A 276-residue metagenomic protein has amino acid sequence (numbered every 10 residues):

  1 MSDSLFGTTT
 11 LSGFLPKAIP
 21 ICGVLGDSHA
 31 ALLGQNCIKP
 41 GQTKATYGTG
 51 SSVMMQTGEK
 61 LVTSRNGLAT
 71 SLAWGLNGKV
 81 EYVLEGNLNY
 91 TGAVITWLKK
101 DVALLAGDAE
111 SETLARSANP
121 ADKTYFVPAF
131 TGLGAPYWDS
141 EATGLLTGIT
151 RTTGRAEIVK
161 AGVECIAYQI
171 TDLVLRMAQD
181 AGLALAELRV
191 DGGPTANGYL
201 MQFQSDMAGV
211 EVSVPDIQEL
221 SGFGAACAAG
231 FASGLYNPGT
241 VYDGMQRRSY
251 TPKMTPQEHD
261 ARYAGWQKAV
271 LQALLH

Functional and structural regions predicted by a protein language model:
M1, C22, S213-P215: General small-molecule cofactor/ligand-binding pocket signal
M1-S4, V24-S28, Y47-T49, T57-G58 (+3 more regions): Fold-independent oxyanion-binding glycine-rich loops and adjacent beta-strand/coil segments at enzyme active sites
M1-T8, S28-A30, T195-N197, S221: Short acidic loop-to-helix transition motifs that present clustered carboxylates
G7-Q42, M55: Conserved phosphate-binding catalytic cores of ATP/NTP-utilizing and phosphoryl-transfer enzymes
K17-V24, Q42-K44, F231-G244: A polyampholytic, Gly/Pro-enriched intrinsically disordered region
L25-A30, G50, Q204, E219: Conserved glycosyltransferase catalytic-site signature
L25-G26, T46-G50, A186-L188, G192-P194: A short acidic Gly-Thr/Ser loop motif
M55-H276: Glycine/Thr-rich phosphate-binding loops that ligate phosphate moieties of nucleotide and other phosphorylated ligands
